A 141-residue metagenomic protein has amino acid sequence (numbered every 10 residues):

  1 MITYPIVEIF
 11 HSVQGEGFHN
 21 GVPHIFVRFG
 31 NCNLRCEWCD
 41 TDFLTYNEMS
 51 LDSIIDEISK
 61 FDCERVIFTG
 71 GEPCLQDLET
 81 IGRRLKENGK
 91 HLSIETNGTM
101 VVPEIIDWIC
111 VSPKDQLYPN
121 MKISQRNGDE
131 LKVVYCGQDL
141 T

Functional and structural regions predicted by a protein language model:
M1-E8, N47-D52, Q125-T141: Radical SAM enzyme [4Fe-4S]-AdoMet core and its adjacent flexible, acidic and glycine-rich loops/tails across
M1-N47, F61: N-terminal [4Fe-4S]-dependent radical SAM core
M1-T3, R35-D42, E57, D62-R65 (+3 more regions): Contiguous, function-dense segments enriched for cysteine-driven chemistry and partner/ligand-binding capacity
F10, G30, D42, T69-C74 (+2 more regions): Anionic group-transfer/hydrolysis microenvironments
E16-F18, I58, V101, K122-I123: Short secondary-structure boundary/capping segments
F26, R65-I67, K132: Short aromatic/hydrophobic contact patches that present stacked aromatics for nucleic-acid/ligand binding
D42-G70, C74-Q76: Glycine/small-residue-rich loop that forms an oxyanion/phosphate-binding "nest" at active or ligand-binding sites
C74-T141: Conserved AdoMet/S-adenosylmethionine-binding subsite of the radical SAM
